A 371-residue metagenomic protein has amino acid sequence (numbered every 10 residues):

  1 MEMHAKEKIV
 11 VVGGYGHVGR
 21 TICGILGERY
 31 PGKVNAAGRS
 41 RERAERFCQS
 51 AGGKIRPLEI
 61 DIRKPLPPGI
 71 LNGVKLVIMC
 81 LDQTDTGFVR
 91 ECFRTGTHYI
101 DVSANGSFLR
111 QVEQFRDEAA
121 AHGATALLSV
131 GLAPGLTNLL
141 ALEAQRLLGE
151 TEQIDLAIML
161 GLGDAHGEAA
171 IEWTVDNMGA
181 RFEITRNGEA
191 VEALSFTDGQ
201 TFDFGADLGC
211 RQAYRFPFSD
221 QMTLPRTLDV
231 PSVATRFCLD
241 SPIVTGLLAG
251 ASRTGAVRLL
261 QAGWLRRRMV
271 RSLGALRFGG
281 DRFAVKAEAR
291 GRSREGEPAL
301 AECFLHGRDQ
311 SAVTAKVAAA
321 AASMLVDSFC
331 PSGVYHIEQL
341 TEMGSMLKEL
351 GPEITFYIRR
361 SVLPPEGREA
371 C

Functional and structural regions predicted by a protein language model:
V12, H17-R20, R146-G291, E295-E302 (+2 more regions): Active-site-lining helix/loop region of Rossmann-like oxidoreductase modules
A37-R41: N-terminal Rossmann-fold cofactor-binding loop
I55-P57: Hydrophobic/aromatic anchor residues within beta-strands of the central parallel beta-sheet of Rossmann-like
E59-V74, T84: Conserved Rossmann-fold cofactor-binding substructure of NAD(P)-dependent oxidoreductases
V74-L81, Y99-I100: N-terminal Rossmann-like NAD(P) cofactor-binding module of classical short-chain dehydrogenase/reductase
E91-L109: ADP-ribose/adenylate-binding Rossmann-like module
A104-A124: Rossmann-fold NAD(P)-binding glycine/threonine-rich loop
G274-C371: C-terminal helical cap and adjacent loop that interface with cofactors, partners, or active-site loops
